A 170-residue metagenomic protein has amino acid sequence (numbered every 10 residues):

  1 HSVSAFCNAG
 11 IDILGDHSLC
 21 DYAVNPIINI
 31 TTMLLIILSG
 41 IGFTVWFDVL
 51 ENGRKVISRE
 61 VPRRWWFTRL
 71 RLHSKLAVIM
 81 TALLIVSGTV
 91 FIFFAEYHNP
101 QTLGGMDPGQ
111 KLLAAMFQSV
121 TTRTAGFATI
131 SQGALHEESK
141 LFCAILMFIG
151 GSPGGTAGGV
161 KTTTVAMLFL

Functional and structural regions predicted by a protein language model:
H1-L170: Membrane-proximal intracellular helices of multi-pass ion channels
